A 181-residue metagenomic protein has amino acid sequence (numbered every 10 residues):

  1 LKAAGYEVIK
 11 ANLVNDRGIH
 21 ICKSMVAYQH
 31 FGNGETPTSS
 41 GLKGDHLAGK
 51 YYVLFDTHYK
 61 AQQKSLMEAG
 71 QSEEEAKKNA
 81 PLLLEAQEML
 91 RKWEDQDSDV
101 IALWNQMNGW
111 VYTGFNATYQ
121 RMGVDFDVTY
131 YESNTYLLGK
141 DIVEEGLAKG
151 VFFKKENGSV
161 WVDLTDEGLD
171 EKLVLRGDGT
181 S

Functional and structural regions predicted by a protein language model:
K2-S181: NTP-dependent nucleotidyl-transfer catalytic core
